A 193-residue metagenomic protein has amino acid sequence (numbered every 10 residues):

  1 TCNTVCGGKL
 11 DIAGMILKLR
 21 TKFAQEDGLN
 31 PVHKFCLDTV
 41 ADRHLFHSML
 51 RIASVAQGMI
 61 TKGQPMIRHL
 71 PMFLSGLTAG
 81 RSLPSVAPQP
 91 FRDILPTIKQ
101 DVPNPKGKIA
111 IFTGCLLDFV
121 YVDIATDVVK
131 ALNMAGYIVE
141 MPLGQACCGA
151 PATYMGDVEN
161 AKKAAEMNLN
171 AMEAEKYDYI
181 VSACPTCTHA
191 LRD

Functional and structural regions predicted by a protein language model:
T1-L10: Cysteine-centered iron-sulfur cluster-binding motifs in ferredoxin-type domains/subunits of redox enzymes
I12-D193: Iron-sulfur cluster-binding electron-transfer modules in prokaryotic oxidoreductases
